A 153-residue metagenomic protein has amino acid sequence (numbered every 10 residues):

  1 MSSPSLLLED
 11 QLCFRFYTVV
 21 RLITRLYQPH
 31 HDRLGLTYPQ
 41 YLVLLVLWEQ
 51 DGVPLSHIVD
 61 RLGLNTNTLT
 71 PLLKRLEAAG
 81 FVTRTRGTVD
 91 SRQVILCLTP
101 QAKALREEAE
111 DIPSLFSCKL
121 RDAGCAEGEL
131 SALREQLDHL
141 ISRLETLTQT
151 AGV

Functional and structural regions predicted by a protein language model:
M1-L34, E127, S131, L140: N-terminal leader segment of winged-helix/HTH proteins
M1-L8, G87, Q149-V153: N-terminal intrinsically disordered/low-complexity leader segments
F14, R21, R25-N65, G152: N-terminal helix-turn-helix DNA-binding core of bacterial DNA-binding proteins
T24, K74-E135: Charged, amphipathic alpha-helical coiled-coil/dimerization segments
L34-T37, T68-P71, R75, A126: Short glycine/proline-centered loop/turn elements that form peptide/ligand docking sites
L55-S56, N67, K74, V94: Residues within helix-turn-helix
L130-V153: Exposed, interaction-prone assembly regions rather than primary DNA-binding/catalytic cores
